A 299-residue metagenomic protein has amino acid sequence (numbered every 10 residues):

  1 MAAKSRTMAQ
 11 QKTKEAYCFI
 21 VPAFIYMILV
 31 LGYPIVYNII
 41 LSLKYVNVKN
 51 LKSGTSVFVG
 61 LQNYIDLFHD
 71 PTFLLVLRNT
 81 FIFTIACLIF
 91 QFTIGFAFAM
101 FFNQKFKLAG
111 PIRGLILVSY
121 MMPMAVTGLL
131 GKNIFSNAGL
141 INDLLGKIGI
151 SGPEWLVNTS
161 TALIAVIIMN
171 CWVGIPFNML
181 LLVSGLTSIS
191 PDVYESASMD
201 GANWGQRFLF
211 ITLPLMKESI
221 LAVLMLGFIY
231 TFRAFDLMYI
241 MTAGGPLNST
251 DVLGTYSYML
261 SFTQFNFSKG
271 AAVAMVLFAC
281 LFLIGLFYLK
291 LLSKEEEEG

Functional and structural regions predicted by a protein language model:
M1-Q11: Short, Lys/Arg-rich, polar N-terminal cytosolic tail immediately upstream of the first transmembrane signal-anchor
A9-G299: A structural signal for multi-pass alpha-helical bundles of membrane permease subunits that mediate small-molecule
